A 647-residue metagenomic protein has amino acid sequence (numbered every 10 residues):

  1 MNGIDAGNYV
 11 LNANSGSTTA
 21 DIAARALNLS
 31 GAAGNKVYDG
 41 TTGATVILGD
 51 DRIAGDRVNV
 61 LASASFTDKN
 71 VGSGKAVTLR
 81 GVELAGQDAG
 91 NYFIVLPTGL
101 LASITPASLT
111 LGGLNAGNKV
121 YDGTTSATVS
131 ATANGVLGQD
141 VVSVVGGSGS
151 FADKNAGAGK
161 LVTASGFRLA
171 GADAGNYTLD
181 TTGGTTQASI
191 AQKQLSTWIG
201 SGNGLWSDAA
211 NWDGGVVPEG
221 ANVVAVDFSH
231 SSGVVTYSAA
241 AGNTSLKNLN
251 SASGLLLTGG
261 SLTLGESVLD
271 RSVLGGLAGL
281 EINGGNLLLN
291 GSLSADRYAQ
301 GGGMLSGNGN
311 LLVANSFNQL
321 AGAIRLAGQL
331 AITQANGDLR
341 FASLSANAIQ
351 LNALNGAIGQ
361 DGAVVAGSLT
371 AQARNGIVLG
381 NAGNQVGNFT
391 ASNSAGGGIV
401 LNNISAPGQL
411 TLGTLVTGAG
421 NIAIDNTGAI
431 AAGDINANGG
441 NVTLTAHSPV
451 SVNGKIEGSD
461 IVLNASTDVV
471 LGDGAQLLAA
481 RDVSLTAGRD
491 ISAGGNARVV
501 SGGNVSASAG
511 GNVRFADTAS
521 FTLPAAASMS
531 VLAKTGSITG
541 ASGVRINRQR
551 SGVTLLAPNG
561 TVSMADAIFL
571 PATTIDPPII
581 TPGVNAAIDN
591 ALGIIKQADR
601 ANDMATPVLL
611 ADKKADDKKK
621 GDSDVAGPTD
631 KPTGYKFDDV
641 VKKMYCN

Functional and structural regions predicted by a protein language model:
M1-G200, A353: Short loop/turn motifs that initiate or flank beta-strands
D5, D88, D153, D173 (+13 more regions): Asp/Glu-rich intrinsically disordered low-complexity tracts
A6, A13, T18-A23, A33 (+26 more regions): Low-complexity, intrinsically disordered tandem-repeat tracts enriched in small residues
N8, N35, N70, N91 (+16 more regions): Asparagine/serine/threonine-enriched low-complexity, disordered tracts, especially those forming N-linked glycosylation
T19, Q187, G383-N393, A525 (+2 more regions): Short amphipathic alpha-helical linker/capping segments at the junctions of internal repeats and modular domains
L195-D473, A479-G494, S501-G502, S506-D517 (+3 more regions): Extracellular beta-sheet-rich ligand-binding/adhesion modules
N504, N512, S528, L532-T535 (+1 more regions): Long, low-complexity repeat tracts used as extracellular stalks/passenger repeats and O-glycosylation platforms
